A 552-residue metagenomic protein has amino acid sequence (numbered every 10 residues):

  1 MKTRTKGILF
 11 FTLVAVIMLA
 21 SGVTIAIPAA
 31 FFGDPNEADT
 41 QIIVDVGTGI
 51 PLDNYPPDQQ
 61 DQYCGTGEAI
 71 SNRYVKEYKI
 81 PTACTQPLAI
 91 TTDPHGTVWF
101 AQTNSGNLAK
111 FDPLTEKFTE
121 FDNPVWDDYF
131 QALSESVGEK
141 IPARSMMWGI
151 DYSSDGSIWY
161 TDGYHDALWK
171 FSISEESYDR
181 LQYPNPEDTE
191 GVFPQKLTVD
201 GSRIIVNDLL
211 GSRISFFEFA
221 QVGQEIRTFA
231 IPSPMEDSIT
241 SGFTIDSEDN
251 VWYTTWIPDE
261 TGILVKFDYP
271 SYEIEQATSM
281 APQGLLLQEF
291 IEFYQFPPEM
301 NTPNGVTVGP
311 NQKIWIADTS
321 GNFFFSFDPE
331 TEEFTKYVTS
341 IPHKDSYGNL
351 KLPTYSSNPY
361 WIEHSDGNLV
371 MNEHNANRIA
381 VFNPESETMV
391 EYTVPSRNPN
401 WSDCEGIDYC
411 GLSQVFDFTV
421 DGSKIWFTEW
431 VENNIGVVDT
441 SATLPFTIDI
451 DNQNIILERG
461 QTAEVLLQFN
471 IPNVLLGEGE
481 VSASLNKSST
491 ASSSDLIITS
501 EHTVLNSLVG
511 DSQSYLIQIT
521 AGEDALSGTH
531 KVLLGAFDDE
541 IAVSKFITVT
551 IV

Functional and structural regions predicted by a protein language model:
M1-T40, L534, V552: Secretory targeting signatures
E37-Y74, A277-G284: Blade/loop signatures of beta-propeller domains
G47-Q60, K79-N107: Beta-strand-rich domains and repeat architectures in extracellular enzymes and scaffolds, especially beta-propellers
D61-C84, A132-S134, Q288-I291: A short helix->beta-strand "capping" segment at the edge of beta-propeller domains
A83-H95, D127-S154, P186-G201, P234-E248 (+3 more regions): Beta-rich, blade/repeat-based domains predominating in secreted/periplasmic proteins but also intracellular
V98-N104, P142-A143, W159-Y164, V206-S212 (+4 more regions): Conserved beta-strand positions in repeat-built beta-propeller and related beta-rich domains
G406-P445: Blade-level signature of beta-propeller repeat domains, shared across WD40, Kelch, NHL, RCC1 and BNR/Asp-box propellers
T443-V552: Long beta-sheet-rich domains in secretory-pathway and surface-associated proteins
